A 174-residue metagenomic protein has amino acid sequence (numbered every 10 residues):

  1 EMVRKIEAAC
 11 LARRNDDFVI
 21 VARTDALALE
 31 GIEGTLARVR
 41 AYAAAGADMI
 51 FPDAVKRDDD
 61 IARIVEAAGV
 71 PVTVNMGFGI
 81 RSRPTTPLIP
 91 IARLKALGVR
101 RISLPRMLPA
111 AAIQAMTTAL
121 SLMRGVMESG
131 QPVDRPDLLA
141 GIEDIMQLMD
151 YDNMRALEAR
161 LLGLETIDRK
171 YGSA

Functional and structural regions predicted by a protein language model:
E1-L104, S121, M154-A174: Alpha/beta enzyme core
L11, P109, I113-A174: Extended, intrinsically disordered, low-complexity segments
